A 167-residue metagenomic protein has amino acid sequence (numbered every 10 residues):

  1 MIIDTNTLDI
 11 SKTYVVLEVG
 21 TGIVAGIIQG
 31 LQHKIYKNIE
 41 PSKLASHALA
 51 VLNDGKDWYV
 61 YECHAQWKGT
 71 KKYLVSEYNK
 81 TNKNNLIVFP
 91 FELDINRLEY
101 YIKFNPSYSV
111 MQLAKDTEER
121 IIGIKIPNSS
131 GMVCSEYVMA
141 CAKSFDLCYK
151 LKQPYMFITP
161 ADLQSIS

Functional and structural regions predicted by a protein language model:
M1-I2, T13-V15, E136-M139: Predominantly the structural core of cysteine protease catalytic domains
M1-S11, G20-V24: Beta-lactamase-like hydrolase cores
V15-P90, I122-N128: Glycine-rich catalytic cores of cysteine/serine-nucleophile enzymes that process amide/ester linkages in cell-envelope
Q66-L86, R97-Y100, F145-S167: Short alpha-helical interface patches
K80-K83, F91-E119: A structural motif
K115-S167: Activation targets extended, charge/polar-rich intrinsically disordered C-terminal tails
